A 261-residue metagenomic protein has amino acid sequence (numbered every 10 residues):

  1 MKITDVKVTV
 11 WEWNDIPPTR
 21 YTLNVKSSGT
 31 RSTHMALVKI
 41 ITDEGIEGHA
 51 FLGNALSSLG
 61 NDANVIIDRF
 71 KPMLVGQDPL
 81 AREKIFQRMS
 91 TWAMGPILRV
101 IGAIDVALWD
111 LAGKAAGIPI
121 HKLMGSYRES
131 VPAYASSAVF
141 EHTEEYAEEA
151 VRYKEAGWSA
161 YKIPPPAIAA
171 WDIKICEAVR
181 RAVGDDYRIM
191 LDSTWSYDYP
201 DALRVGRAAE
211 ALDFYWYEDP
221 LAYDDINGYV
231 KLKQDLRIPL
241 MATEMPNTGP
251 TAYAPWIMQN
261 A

Functional and structural regions predicted by a protein language model:
M1-H49, A55: Structured beta-strand/loop patches that form or line metal/cofactor-binding pockets in enzymes
I3, G45, F70, I104 (+5 more regions): Conserved, mostly hydrophobic/aromatic
T4, H121, V131-Y134, S159 (+1 more regions): A short, local hydrophobic-aromatic micro-motif
I41-A115: Metal- or metallocofactor-binding catalytic centers and their adjacent structured scaffolds across diverse enzyme
A115-E141, I175, A182-Y187, Q234-R237: N-terminal small/glycine-rich loop or linker at the start of catalytic domains across soluble metabolic enzymes
Y127-S159, P164-I168: Glycine-rich active-site/cofactor-binding loop and its immediate structural neighborhood
I163-P166, A170-A261: Catalytic core of soluble alpha/beta enzymes
